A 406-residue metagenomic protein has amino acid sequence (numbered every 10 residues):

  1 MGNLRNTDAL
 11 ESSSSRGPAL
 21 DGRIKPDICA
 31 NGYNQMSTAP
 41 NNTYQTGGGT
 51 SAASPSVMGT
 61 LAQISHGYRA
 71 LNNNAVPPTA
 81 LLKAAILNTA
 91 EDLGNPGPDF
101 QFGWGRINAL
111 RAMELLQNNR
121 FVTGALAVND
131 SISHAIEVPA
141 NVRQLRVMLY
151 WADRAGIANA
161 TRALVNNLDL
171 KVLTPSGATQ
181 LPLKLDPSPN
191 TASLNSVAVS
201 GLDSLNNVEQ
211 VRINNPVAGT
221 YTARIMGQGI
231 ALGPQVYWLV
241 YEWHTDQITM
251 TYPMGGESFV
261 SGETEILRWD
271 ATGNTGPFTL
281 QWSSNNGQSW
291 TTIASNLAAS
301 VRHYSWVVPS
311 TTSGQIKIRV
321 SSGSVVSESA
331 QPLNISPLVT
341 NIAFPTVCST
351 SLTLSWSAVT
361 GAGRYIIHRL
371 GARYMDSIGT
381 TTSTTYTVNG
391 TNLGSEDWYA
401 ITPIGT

Functional and structural regions predicted by a protein language model:
M1-K25, M36-T50, R69-N72, G94-Q101 (+1 more regions): Active-site-adjacent substrate-recognition loops and nearby beta-strands within hydrolase catalytic domains
C29-P96, A223: Hydrolase catalytic cores
Q45-T46, T50, K171-L239, V301-H303 (+1 more regions): Noncatalytic accessory or regulatory domains flanking protease catalytic cores in secreted, cell-surface, and selected
S56, P78-K83, H134, R162-L164 (+3 more regions): C-terminal edge strands of extracellular/lumenal beta-sandwich accessory domains
W104-N166, G233, W238-S261, G273: Secreted peptidase-domain scaffold signal
Q281-S284, R319, L370: Conserved Ser/Thr-centered positions that define the repeating blades of beta-propeller domains
G287-Y304, R364-G394: Recognizes extended acidic, P/S/T-rich segments that occur within or adjacent to Ig-like beta-sandwich modules
N334-G361, N392-E396, G405-T406: Pro/Thr/Ser/Gly-rich low-complexity, intrinsically disordered linker/stalk tracts
